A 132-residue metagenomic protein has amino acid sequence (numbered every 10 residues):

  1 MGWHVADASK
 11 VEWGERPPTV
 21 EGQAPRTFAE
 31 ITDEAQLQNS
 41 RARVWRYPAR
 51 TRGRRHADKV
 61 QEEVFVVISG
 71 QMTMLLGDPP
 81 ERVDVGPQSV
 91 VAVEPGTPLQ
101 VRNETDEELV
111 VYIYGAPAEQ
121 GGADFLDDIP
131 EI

Functional and structural regions predicted by a protein language model:
M1-S40, R54, A123-I132: A short, N-terminal "cap"/entry segment at the start of jelly-roll beta-barrel domains of the cupin/DSBH fold
Q36-Q38, P48-R52, Q71-T73, P80 (+1 more regions): Short, charged/polar surface micro-motifs in flexible loops or helix N-caps
A42-R46, V64, R82, V90-A92 (+1 more regions): Conserved hydrophobic/aromatic beta-strand scaffold that supports enzyme active sites
V44, A57, L76-D78, N103 (+1 more regions): Residue-level recognition of conserved beta-strand positions in structured domain cores
T51, V60-Q61, P79, T97-P98 (+1 more regions): A generic "binding-loop/recognition-motif" signal
R54-R55, M74-L75, V83, V93 (+1 more regions): Short beta-strand His + acidic residue motifs that chelate non-heme Fe in jelly-roll/DSBH and cupin folds
D58-P87: A short beta-strand-loop-beta hairpin characteristic of the jelly-roll/cupin
G86-P87, P95-G121: Ligand-binding loop in jelly-roll beta-barrel domains
